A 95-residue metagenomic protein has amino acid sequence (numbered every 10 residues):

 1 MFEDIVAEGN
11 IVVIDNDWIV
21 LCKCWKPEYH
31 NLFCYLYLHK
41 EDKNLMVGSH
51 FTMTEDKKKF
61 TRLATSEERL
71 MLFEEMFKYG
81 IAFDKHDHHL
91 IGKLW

Functional and structural regions predicted by a protein language model:
M1-W95: Structural boundary micro-motifs
